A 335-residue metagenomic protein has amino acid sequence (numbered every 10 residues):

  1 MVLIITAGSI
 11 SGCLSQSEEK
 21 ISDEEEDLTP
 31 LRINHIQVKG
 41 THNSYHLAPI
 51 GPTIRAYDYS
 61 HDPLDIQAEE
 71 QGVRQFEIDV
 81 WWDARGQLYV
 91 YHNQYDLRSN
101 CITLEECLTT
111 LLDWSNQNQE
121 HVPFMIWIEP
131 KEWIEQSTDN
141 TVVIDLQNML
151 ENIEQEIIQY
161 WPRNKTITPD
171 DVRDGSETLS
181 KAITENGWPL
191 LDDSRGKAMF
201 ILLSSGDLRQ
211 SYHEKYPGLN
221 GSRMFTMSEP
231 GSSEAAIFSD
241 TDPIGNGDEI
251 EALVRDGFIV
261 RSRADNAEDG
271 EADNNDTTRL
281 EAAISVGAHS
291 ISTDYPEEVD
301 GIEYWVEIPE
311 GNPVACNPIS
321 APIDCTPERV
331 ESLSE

Functional and structural regions predicted by a protein language model:
M1-S22: Secretory targeting signatures
I21-E335: Catalytic cores of phosphodiester-bond hydrolases, prominently lipid phosphodiesterases
